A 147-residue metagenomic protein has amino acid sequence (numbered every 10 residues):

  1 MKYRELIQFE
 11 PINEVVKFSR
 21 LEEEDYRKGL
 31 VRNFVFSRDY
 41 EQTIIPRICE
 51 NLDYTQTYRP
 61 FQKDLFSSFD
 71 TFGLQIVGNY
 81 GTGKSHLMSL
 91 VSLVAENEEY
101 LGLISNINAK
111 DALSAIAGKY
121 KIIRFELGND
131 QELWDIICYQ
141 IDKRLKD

Functional and structural regions predicted by a protein language model:
M1-T82, S89, V94: Walker A/P-loop-proximal flanking segment of P-loop NTPase domains
T71-D147: P-loop NTPase nucleotide-binding core
